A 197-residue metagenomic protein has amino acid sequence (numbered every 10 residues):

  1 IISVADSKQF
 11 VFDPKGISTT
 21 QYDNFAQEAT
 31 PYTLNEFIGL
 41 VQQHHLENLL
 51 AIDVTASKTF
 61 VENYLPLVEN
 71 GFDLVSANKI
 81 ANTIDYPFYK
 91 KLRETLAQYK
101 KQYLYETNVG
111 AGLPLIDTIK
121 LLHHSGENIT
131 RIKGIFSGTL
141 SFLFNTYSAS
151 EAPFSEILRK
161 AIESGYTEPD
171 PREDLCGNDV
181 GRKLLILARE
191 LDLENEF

Functional and structural regions predicted by a protein language model:
I1-N70: N-terminal glycine-/serine-/threonine-rich beta1-alpha1-beta2 phosphate-ribose binding loop of Rossmann-like
S3-V4, L50-D53, L74-A77, Y103-T107 (+1 more regions): General beta-strand structural signal in soluble alpha/beta enzymes
V4-S7, I80, V109, D174: Residue-level "edge-of-site" marker
E47-N48, G71, K100, I129: A general structural motif
D53-V54, N82, Y147, D174: A generic secondary-structure micro-motif detector that highlights 1-2 residue hydrophobic/ambivalent hotspots embedded
T55-N70, N78-T107, A111-L122: Rossmann-fold NAD(P)-binding glycine/threonine-rich loop
N70-L74, G138: Glycine-enriched alpha-helix->loop->beta-strand junction motifs that scaffold or abut catalytic
P87, K100-F197: Core active-site phosphate/anionic-ligand binding loop and the adjoining beta-turn-alpha structural block in enzyme
